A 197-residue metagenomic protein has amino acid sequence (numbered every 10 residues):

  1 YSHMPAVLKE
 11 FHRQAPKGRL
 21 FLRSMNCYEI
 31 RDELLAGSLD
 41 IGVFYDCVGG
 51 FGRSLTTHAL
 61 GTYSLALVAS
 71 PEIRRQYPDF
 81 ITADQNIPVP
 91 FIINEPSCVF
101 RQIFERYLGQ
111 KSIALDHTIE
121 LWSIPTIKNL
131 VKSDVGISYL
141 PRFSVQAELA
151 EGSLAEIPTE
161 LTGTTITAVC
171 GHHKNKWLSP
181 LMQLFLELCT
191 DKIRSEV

Functional and structural regions predicted by a protein language model:
Y1-A15, R19-S24, Y28-D32: N-terminal winged-helix
H3, I157-V197: A late-sequence structural motif
L8-P16, A83-Q85, R101-A114: Ligand-binding cleft/hinge of the Venus flytrap
N26-L39, Y45, V99-I157: Hydrophobic hinge/microswitch elements
S54-P96: Flexible hinge/capping segments at coil-to-helix
T56-A66, E151-T164: Short beta-strand->loop
R75-Y77, P88-K111, L178-P180, L186 (+1 more regions): Secondary-structure junction motif
